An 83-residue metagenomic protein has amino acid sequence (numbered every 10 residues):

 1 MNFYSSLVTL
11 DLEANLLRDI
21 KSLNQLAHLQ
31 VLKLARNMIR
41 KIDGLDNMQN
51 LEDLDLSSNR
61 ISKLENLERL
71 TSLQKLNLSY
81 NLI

Functional and structural regions predicted by a protein language model:
M1, I20-L23, I42-L45, L64-L67: Canonical leucine-rich repeat
M1-L16: LRR N-terminal entry segment and analogous cap-like coil->beta motifs
Y4-L7, S22-L23, L29: Core solenoid repeat modules with strong leucine/isoleucine-rich periodicity, prominently canonical LRR arrays but also
V8-L12, L29-L34, L51-L56, L73-L78: Conserved hydrophobic beta-strand positions in leucine-rich repeat
D11, N24-A27, D46: Generic hydrophobic/packing signal
M38-I42, S72: A generic structured-segment signal
M48, L70: Extracellular repeat turn/loop positions enriched in glycine and acidic/polar residues, especially those that create
